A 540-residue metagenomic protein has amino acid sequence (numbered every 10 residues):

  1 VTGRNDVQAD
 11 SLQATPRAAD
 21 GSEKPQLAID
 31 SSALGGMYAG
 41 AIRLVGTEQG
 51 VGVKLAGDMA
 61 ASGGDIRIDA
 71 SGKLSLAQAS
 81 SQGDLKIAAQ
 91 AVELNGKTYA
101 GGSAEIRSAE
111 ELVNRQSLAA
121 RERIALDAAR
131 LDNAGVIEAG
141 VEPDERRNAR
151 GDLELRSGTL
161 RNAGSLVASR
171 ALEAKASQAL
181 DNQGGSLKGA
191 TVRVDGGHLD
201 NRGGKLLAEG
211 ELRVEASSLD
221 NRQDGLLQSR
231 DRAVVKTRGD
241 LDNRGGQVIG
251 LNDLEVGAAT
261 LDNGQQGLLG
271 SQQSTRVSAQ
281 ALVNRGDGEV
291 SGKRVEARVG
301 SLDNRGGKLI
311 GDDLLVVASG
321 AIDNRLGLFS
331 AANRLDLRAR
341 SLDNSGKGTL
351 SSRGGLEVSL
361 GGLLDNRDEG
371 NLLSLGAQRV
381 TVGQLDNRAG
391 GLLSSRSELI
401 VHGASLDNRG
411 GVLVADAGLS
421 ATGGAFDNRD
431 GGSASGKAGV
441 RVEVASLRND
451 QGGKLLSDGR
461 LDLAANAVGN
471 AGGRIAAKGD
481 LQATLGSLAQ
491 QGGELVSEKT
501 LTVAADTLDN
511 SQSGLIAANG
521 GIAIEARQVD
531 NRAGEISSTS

Functional and structural regions predicted by a protein language model:
V1-R396, I400-D458, D462-N519, A523-S540: Extracellular and secretory-pathway beta-repeat/beta-biased strand scaffolds
